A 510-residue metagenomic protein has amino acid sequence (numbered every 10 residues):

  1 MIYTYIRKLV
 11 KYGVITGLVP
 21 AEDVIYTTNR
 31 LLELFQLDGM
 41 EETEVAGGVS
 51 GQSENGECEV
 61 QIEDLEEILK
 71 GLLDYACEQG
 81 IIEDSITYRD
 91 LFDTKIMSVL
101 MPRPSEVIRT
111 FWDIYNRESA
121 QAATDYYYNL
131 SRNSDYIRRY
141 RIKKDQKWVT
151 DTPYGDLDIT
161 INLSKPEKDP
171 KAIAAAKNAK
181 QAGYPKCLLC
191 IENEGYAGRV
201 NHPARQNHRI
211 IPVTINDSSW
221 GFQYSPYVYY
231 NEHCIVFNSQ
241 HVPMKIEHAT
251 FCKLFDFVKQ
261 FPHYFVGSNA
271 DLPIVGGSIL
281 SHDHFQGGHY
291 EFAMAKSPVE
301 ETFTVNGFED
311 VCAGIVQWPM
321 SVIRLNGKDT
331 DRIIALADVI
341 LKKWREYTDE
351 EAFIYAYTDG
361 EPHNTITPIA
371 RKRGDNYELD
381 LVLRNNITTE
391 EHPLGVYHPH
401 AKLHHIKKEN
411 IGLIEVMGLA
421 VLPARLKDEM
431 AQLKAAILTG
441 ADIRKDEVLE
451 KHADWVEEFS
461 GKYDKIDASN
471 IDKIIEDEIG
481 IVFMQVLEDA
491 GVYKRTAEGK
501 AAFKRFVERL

Functional and structural regions predicted by a protein language model:
M1-V236, Q240-P243, Q317-P319, I333-A337 (+2 more regions): Active-site microenvironments that recognize anionic phosphate/pyrophosphate groups
N207-R209, H241-V266: Helical scaffold of the NTase/Pol beta-like nucleotidyltransferase catalytic core
A249, V258-S281, G287-L341, R345-T348: Catalytic or ion-translocation cores adjacent to nucleophile or general acid/base/metal-coordination motifs in diverse
